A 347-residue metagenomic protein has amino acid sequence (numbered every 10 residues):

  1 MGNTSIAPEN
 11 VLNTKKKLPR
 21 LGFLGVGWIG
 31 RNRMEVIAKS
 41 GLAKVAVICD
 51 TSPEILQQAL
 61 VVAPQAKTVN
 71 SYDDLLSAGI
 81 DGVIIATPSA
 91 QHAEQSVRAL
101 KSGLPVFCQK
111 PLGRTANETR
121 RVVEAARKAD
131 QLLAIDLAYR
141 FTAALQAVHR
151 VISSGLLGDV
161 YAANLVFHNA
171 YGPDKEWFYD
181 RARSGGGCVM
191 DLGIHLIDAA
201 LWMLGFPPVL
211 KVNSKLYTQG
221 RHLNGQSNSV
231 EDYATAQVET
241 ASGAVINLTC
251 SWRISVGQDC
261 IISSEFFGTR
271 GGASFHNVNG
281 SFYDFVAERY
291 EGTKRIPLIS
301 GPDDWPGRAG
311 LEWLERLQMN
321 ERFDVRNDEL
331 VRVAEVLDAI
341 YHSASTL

Functional and structural regions predicted by a protein language model:
M1-K15, D74, G82-I85, Q131 (+2 more regions): C-terminal helix-rich "cap/oligomerization" subdomain common to oxidoreductases
G2-A63: N-terminal Rossmann-like dinucleotide-binding module
G2-A7, D198-G280, G310-R322: Contiguous beta-strand/loop segments that form the cofactor/metal-binding neighborhood of enzyme cores
T51-E54, F275, I299-L311: Active-site loop of classical SDR/Rossmann-like NAD(P)-dependent oxidoreductases, centered on the catalytic Tyr-X3-Lys
A63-A125: Beta-loop-alpha module in the N-terminal Rossmann-like domain of NAD(P)-dependent dehydrogenases, especially those
I85, C108, L133-I135, L248 (+1 more regions): Hydrophobic residues in well-ordered beta-strands that form the structural core
T119-Y139, G158-L165: Rossmann-fold dehydrogenase core element
Y139-S227, L347: Predominantly a Rossmann-like dinucleotide-binding segment in NAD(P)-dependent oxidoreductases
